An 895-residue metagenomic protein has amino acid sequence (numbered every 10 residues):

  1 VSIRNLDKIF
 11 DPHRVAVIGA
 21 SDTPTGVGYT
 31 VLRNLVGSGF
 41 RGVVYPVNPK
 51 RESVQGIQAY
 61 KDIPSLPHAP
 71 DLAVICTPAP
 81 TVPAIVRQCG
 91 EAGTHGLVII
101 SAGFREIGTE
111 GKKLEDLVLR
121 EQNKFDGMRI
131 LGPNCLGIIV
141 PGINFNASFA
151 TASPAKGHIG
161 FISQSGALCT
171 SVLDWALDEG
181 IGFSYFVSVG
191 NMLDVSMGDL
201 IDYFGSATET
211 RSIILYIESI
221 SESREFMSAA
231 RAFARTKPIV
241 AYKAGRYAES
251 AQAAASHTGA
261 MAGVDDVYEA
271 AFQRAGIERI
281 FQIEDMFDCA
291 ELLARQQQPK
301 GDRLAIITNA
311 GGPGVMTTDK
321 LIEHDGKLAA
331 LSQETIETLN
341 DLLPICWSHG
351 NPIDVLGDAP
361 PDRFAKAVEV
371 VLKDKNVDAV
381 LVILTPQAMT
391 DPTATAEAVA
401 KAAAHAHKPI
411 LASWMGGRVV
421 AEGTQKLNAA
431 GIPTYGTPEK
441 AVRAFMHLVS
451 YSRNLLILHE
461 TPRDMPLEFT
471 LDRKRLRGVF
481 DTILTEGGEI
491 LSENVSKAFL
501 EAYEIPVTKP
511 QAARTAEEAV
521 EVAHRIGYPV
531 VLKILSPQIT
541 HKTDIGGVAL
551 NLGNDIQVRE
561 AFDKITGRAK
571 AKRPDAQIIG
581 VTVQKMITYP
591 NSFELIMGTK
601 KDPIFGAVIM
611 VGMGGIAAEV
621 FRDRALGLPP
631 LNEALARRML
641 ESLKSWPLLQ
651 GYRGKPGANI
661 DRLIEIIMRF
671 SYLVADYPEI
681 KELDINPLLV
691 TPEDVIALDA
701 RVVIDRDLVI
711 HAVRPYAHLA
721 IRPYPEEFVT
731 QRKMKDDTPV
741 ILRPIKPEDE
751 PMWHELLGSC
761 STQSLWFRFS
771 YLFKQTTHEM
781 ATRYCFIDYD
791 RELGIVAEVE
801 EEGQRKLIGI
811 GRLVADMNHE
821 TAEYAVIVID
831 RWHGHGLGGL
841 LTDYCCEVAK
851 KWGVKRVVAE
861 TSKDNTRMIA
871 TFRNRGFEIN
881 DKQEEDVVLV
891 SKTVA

Functional and structural regions predicted by a protein language model:
V1-D699: Catalytic-core regions of core metabolic enzymes, especially those transforming organic acids/acyl-group intermediates
Q297, R453-L455, I704-A712: Short, charged low-complexity linker/loop segments at the C-terminal edge of domains
M613, R624, R701-D705, R812-A815: Short beta->alpha transition motifs characteristic of CBS
R706-A895: Long, contiguous binding/interaction regions
